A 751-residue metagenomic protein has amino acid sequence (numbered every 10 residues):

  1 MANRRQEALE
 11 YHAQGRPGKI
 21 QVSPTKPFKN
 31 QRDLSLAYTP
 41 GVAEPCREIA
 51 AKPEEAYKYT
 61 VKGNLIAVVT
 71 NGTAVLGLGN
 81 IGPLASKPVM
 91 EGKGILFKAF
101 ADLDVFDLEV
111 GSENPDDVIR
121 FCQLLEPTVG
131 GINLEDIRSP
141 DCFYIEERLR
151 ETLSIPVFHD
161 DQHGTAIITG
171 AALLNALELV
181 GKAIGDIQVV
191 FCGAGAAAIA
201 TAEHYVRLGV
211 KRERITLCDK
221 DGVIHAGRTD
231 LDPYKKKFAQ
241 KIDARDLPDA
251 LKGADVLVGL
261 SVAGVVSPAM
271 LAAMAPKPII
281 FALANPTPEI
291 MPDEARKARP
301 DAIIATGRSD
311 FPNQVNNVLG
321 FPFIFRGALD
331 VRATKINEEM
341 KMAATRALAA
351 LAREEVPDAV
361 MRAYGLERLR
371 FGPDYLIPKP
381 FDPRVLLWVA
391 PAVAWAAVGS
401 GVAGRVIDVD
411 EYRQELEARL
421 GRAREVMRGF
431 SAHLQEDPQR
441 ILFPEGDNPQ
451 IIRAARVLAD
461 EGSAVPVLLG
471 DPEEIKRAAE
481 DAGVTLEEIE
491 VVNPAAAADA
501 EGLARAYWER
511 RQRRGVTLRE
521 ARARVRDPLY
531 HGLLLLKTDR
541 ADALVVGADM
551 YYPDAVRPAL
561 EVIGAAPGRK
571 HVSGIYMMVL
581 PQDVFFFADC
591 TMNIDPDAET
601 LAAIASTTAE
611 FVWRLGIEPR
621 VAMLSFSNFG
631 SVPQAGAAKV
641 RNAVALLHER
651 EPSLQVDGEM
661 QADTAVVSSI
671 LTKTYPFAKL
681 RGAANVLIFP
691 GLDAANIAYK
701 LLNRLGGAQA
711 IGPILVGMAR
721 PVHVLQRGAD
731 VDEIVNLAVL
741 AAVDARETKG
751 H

Functional and structural regions predicted by a protein language model:
M1-V157, L351, A396-G399, A403 (+6 more regions): N-terminal ligand-binding/catalytic initiation module
L65-G77, G82, A166-G170, V180-V206: Glycine-rich adenosine-cofactor-binding loop
L84, D136-A183, G404-R405, E415-H751: Anion-binding alpha/beta catalytic cores of soluble intermediary-metabolism enzymes, centered on
D116, E178, R228-A273, R511-L536 (+1 more regions): A structured beta-alpha segment of the ubiquitous adenosine-cofactor-binding alpha/beta core
L134, Y205, A244, L260 (+2 more regions): Conserved P-loop NTPase motor core
D160-D161, L177-K182, D186, A282-A390 (+4 more regions): Adenosine-phosphate binding glycine-rich loop
C192, L208-K235: NAD(P)-binding Rossmann-fold cofactor-contacting core
